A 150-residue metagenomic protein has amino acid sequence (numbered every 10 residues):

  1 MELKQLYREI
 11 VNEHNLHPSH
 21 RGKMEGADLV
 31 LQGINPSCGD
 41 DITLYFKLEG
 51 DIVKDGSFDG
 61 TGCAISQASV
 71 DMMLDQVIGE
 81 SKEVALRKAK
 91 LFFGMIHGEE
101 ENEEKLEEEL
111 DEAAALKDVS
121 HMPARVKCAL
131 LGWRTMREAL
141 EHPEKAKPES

Functional and structural regions predicted by a protein language model:
M1-E25, E80-S150: C-terminal binding/interaction regions
H17, R21-G60: Structured beta-strand/loop patches that form or line metal/cofactor-binding pockets in enzymes
C38, I65, H121-R125: Secondary-structure capping and boundary motifs in well-ordered enzyme cores
I42, D71, K127: Active-site phosphate/pyrophosphate-handling residues
K47, A68-V70, R137-L140: Ubiquitous "structural anchor" signal
T61-Q67: Short, thiol/selenol-centered motifs that function as redox-active sites or metal-ligating centers
Q67-A68, R87: Alpha-helical macromolecular-interaction surfaces
S69-S81: Alpha-helical support elements that line or immediately flank enzyme active sites and cofactor-binding pockets
